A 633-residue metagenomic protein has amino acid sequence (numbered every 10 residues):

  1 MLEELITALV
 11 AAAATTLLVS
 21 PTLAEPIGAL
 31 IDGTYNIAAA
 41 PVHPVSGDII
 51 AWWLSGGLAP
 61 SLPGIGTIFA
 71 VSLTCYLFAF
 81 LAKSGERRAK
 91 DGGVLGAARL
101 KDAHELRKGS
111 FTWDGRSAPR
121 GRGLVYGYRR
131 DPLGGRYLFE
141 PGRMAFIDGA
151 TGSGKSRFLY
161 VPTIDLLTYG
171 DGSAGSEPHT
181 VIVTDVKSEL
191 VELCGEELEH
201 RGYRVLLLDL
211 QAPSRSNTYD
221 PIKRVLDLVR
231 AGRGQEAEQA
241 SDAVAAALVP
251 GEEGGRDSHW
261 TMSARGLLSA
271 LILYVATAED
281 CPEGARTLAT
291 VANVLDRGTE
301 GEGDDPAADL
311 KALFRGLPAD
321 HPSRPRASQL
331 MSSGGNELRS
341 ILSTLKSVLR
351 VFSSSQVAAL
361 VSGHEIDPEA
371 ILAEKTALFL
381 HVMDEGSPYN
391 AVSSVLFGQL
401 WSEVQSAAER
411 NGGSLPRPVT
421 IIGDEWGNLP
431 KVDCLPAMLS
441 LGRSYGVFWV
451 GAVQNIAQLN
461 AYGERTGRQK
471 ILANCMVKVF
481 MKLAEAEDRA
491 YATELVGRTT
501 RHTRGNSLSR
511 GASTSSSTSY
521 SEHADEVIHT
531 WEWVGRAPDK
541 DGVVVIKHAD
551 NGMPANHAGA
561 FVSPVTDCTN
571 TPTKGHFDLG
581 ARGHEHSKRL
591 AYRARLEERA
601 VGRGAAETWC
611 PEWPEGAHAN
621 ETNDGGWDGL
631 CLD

Functional and structural regions predicted by a protein language model:
M1-S153, R157-D165, G170-E177, S214 (+2 more regions): Basic- and hydrophobic-enriched, low-structure N-terminal and domain-boundary segments that flank ATP-binding catalytic
G33-Y35, P41, R107, A391 (+3 more regions): A short glycine-/small-residue-rich loop at the edge of a beta-strand within enzyme catalytic domains
N36, V42-A51, R233, S354 (+2 more regions): Short, solvent-exposed helix-helix connector turns and helix-capping sites enriched in acidic/polar residues
W113, A231-G232, P250-D257, C281 (+1 more regions): Low-complexity, polar-biased intrinsically disordered regions enriched in Pro/Ser/Thr/Gly
P119, G127, G202, A245 (+3 more regions): Glycine-centered flexibility motif
Y126-D131, S362, A461-Y462: Short gly/ser/thr-rich secondary-structure transition/capping motifs
P132, R136-V447, E532-G559, V565-D633: P-loop NTPase motor domains
L439-L441, Y445-N551, E607, P611 (+1 more regions): Conserved ATP-driven motor cores of ASCE-family P-loop NTPases powering translocation/secretion/packaging/pilus
